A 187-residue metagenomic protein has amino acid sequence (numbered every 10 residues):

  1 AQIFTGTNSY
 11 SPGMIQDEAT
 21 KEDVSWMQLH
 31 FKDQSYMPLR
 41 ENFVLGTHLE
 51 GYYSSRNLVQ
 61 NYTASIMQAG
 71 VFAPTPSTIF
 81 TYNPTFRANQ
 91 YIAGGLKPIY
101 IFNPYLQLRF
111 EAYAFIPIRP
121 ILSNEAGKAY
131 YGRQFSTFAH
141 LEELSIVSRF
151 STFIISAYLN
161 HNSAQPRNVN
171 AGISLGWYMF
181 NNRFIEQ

Functional and structural regions predicted by a protein language model:
A1-N103, L108-F110: C-terminal outer-membrane beta-barrel translocator/porin domains of Gram-negative envelope proteins and their
D23, L39-E41, F86-A93, F102 (+3 more regions): Solvent-exposed loop/turn segments connecting transmembrane beta-strands in outer-membrane beta-barrel proteins
S35-M37, P98-Y100, I146-F150, H161 (+1 more regions): Residue-level signature of outer-membrane beta-barrel architecture
N57-I66, A157-I173, Q187: Outer-membrane beta-barrel translocator/channel fold
G70, S123-G127, M179-E186: A subset of solvent-exposed loop/turn segments in beta-rich extracellular surface proteins, enriched in glycine
T85-A93, K97-E142: Outer-membrane beta-barrel transmembrane domain signature
Y131-N160: C-terminal structured domain segments
I146-F153, R167-Q187: Outer-membrane beta-barrel "beta-signal"
